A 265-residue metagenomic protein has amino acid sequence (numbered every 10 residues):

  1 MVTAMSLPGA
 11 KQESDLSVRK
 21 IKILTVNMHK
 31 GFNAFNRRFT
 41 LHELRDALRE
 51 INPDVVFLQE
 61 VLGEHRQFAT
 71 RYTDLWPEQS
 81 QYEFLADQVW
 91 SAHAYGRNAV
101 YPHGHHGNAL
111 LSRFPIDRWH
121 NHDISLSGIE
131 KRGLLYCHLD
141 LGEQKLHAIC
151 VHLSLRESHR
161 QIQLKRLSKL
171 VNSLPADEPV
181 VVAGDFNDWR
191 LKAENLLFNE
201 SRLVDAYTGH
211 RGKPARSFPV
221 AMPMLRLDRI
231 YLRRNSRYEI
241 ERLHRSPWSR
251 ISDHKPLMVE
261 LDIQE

Functional and structural regions predicted by a protein language model:
M1-Q88, V100-H105, K165-R166, I263-E265: N-terminal, active-site-proximal structural segment of metallo-dependent hydrolase catalytic domains
Q12-I23, H106-N108, S112-D117, E130-C150 (+1 more regions): Beta-strand-turn-beta hairpins that frame and shape the catalytic cleft of phosphate-ester-processing enzymes
I23-M28, L44-Y72, L111, C137 (+6 more regions): Active-site beta-strand/loop signature of hydrolases that rely on acidic residues for catalysis
K30-F35, Q67, N121-S125, V151-S158: Surface-exposed cleft-lining segments at the edges of enzyme active sites
R37, H65, D74-E78, E83 (+3 more regions): Active site of divalent-metal-dependent phosphoester/diester hydrolases
V61, F114-I116, N235-S236: Solvent-exposed coil/turn segments that connect beta secondary-structure elements in extracytoplasmic/periplasmic
P102-H103, S127-K131, E157-H159, S249-D253: Solvent-exposed loop/turn segments connecting transmembrane beta-strands in outer-membrane beta-barrel proteins
I116, I124-L126, G142-Q144, H152-R156 (+1 more regions): Short acidic/polar capping segments at secondary-structure boundaries
